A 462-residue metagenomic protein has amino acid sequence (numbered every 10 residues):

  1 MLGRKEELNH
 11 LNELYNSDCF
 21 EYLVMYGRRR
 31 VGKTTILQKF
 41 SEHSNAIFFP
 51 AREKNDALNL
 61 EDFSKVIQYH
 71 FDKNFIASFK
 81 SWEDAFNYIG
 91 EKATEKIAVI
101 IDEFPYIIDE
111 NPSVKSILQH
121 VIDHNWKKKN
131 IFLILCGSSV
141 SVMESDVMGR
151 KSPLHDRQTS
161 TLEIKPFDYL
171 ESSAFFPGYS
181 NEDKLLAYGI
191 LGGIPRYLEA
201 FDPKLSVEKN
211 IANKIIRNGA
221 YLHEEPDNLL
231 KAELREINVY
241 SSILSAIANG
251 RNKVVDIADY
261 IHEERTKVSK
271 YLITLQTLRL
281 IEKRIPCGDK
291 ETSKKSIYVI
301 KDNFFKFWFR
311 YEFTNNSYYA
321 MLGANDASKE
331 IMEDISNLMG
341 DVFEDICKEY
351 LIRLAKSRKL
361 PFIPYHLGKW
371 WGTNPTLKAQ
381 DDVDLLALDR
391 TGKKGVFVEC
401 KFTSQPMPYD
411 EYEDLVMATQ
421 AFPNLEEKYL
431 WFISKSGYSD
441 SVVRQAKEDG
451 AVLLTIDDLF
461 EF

Functional and structural regions predicted by a protein language model:
M1-S328: Phosphate-binding site recognition
C287, S296-F462: A cross-kingdom feature that marks ATP-driven nucleic-acid transaction machinery
